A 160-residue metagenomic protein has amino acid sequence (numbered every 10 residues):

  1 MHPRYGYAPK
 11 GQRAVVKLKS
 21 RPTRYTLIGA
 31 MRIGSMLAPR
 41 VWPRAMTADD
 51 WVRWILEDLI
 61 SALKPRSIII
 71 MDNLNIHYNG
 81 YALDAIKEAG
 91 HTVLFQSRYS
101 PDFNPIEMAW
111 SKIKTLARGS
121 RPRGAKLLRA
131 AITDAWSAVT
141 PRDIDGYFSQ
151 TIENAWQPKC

Functional and structural regions predicted by a protein language model:
M1-E57, E153-W156: Extended, low-complexity cationic-aromatic segments
M1-V16, Y81-S97, L116: A short alpha/beta connector and helix-capping loop motif
T23-L27, A89-H91, S111: Change "...and in nucleic-acid phosphodiester-cleaving endonucleases..." to "...and in nucleic-acid processing enzymes
G29, I55, M71-N75, N104 (+1 more regions): Short, conserved catalytic/metal-binding motifs centered on acidic residues
D50-Q96: RNase H-like DDE/DDD metal-dependent nuclease/strand-transfer catalytic core used by mobile genetic elements
D72-N73, G80, L94-R118: RNase H-like two-metal-ion nuclease catalytic core shared by retroviral integrases and related mobile-element nucleases
I106-C160: C-terminal anion-handling pockets and recognition modules
